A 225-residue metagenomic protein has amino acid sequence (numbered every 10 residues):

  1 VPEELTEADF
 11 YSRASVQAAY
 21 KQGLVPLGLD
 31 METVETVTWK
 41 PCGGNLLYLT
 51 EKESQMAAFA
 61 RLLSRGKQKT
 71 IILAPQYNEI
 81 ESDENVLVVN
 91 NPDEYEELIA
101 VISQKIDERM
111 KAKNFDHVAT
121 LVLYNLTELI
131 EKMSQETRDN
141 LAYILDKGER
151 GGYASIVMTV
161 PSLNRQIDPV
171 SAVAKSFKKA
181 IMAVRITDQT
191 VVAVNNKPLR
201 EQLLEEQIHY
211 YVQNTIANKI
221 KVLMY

Functional and structural regions predicted by a protein language model:
V1-L5, D9, T190-Y225: Conserved P-loop NTPase
E4-Y11, S15-Y20: Edge strands and adjacent loops of beta-rich recognition modules
S15-I181, R185, Q202, L223: P-loop NTPase catalytic phosphate-binding loop
